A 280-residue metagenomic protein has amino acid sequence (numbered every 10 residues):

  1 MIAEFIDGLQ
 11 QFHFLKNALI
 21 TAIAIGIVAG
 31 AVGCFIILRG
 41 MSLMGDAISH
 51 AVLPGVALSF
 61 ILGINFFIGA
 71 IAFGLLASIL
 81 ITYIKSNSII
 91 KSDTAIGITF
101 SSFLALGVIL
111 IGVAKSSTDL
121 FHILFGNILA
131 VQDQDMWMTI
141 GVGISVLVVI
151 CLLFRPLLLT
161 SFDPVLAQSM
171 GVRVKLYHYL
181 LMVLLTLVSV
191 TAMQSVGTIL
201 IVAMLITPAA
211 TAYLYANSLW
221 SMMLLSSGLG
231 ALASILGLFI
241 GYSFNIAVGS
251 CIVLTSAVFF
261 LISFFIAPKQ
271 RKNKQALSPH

Functional and structural regions predicted by a protein language model:
I2-N17, S88, I96-R155: Transmembrane helix-bundle core of multi-pass membrane transporters and related energy-transducing complexes
E4-H13, I27-L38, G55-N65, L158-L166 (+2 more regions): Short juxtamembrane and helix-loop transition motifs at transmembrane-helix boundaries in membrane proteins
A18, F66-G74, D93-G97, D135 (+3 more regions): Loop-to-transmembrane alpha-helix initiation sites
I23, I27-A31, A72-L80, L106 (+5 more regions): Generic alpha-helical transmembrane segments of integral inner-membrane proteins, especially permease/transport modules
I25, M136-P208: Helix-loop-helix "hairpin" substructures at the membrane interface of multi-pass membrane proteins
C34-S116, Y213-L224, G241-S243, A267-P268: Short loop segments and helix-boundary regions at transmembrane helix junctions of multi-pass inner-membrane proteins
I201-S250: Transmembrane alpha-helical segments in multi-pass inner-membrane proteins
I246-H280: Cytosolic-side transmembrane-helix boundaries in multi-pass membrane proteins
